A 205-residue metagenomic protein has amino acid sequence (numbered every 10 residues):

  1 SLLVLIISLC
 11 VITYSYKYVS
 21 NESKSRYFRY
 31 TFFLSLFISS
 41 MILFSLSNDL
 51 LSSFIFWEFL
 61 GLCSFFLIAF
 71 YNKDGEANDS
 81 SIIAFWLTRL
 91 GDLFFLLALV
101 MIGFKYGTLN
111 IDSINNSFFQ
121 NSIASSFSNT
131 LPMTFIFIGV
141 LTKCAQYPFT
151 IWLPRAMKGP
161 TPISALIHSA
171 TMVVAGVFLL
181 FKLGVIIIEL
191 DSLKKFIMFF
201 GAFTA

Functional and structural regions predicted by a protein language model:
S1-A205: ...captures the hydrophobic TM-helix bundle architecture rather than a specific catalytic motif, and can also fire on
